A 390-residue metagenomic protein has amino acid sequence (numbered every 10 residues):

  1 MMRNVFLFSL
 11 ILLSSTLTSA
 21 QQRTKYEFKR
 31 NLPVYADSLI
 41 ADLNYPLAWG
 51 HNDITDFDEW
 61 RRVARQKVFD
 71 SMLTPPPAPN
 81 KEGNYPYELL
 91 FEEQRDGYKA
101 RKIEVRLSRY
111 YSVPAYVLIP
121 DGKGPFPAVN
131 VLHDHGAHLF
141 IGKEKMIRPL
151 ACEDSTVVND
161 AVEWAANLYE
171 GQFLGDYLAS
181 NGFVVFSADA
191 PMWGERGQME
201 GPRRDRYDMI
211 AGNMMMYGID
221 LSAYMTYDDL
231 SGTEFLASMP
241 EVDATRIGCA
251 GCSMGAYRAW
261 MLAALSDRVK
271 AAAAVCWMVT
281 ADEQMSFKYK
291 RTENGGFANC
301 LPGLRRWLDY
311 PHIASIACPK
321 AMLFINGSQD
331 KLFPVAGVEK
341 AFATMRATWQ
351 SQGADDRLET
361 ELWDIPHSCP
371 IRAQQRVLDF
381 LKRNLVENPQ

Functional and structural regions predicted by a protein language model:
M1-E27: Bacterial Sec-dependent N-terminal signal peptides
Q21-D70: N-terminal pre-domain segments of enzymes
D70-S71, P75-G124, A128: N-terminal cap/lid segment of alpha/beta-hydrolase-fold proteins
G124, V131-Y227, A237-S238, E283-S286: Cap/lid segment of the alpha/beta-hydrolase catalytic domain
M209, N213-M216, S231, A271-A314 (+3 more regions): Mobile cap/lid helix-loop segments that gate and shape the active-site cleft of serine hydrolases
E241-S253: Alpha/beta-hydrolase fold nucleophile elbow
A317, F324-N326: Short beta-strand/loop motif that positions the catalytic acidic residue of the alpha/beta-hydrolase fold
A343-Q390: C-terminal catalytic histidine-bearing segment of alpha/beta-hydrolase fold enzymes
